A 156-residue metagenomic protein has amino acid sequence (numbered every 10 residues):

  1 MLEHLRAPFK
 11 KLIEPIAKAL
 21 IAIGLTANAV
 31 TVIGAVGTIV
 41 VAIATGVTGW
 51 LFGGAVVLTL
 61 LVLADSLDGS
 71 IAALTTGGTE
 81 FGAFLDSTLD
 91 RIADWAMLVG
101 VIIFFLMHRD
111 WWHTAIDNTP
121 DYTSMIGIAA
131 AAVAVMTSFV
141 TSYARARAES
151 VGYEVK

Functional and structural regions predicted by a protein language model:
M1-A17, T88-K156: A feature for the membrane-embedded catalytic helix bundles of lipid/isoprenoid biosynthetic enzymes
M1-V56, L63: Topogenic membrane-insertion module of multi-pass membrane proteins
I23-T26, G46, W50, G78 (+2 more regions): Membrane-interfacial loop-to-transmembrane-helix junctions in polytopic alpha-helical membrane proteins
V30, L63-A64, T76, L89: Structured catalytic core of nucleotide-sugar glycosyltransferases
G54-A55, T79-F84, G152-K156: The feature identifies polytopic integral membrane transport proteins across all domains of life
T59-D68, M136-T141: Alpha-helical transmembrane segments and their membrane-interface exit regions
